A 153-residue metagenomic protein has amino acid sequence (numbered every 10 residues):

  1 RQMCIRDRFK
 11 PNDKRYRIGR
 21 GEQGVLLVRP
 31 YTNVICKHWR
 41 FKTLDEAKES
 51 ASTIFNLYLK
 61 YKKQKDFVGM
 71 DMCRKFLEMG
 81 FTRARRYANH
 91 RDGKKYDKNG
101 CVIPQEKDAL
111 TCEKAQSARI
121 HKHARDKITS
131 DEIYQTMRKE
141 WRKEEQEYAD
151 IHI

Functional and structural regions predicted by a protein language model:
R1-I5: Short, small-residue-biased leader/transition segments that mark boundaries at the very start of proteins
R6-L26: N-terminal cationic and glycine-rich segments that engage phosphates or anionic surfaces
G19-F41: Repeat-mediated protein-protein interaction surfaces in helical alpha-solenoids
S50, I54-L57: TPR repeat positional signature
G69-Y96: Short, charge-rich amphipathic alpha-helical segments embedded in non-transmembrane helical bundles/solenoids
K94-I153: Intrinsically disordered, low-complexity, charge-dense segments enriched in Lys/Arg and Glu/Asp interspersed
